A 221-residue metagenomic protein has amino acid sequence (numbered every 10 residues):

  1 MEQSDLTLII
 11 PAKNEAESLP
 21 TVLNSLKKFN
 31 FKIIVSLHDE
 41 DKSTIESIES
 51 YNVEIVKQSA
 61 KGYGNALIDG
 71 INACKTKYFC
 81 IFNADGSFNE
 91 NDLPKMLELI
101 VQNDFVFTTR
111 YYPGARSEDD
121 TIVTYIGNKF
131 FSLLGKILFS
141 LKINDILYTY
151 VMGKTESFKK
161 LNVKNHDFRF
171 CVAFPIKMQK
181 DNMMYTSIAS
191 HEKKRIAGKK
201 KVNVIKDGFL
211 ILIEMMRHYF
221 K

Functional and structural regions predicted by a protein language model:
M1-L6, I10, E17, N24 (+3 more regions): Hydrophobic helical membrane-anchoring modules
L8, A12, S36-H38: Conserved sequence signature across two-component system core domains
E15-S18, E40, Y63, N89: Donor nucleotide-sugar binding loop of glycosyltransferases
V22-K32: Short, acidic, metal-binding catalytic loop of nucleotide-sugar glycosyltransferases
F29, S50-N52: Short, structured coil segments at secondary-structure junctions
L37-I45: A conserved acidic beta->alpha catalytic loop
S59-K61, N65-A73, Y78, N91-F168 (+1 more regions): Acceptor/aglycone-binding surface of glycosyltransferases and processive sugar-polymer synthases
K77-S87: Short beta-strand-to-loop acidic/aromatic patch adjacent to the donor-nucleotide binding site
